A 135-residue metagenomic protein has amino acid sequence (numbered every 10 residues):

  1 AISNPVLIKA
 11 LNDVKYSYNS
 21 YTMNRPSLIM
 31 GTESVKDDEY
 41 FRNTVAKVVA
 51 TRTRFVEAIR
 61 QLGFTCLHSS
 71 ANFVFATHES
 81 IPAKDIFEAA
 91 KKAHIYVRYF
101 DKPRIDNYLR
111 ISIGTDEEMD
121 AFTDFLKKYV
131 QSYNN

Functional and structural regions predicted by a protein language model:
A1-R60, F64-L67: PLP-dependent aminotransferase class I/II
I2, F75-T77, S112-G114: Short hydrophobic/aromatic beta-strand micro-patches that form the beta-sheet surface supporting nucleotide- or nucleic
V6, A50, R54, I81-P82 (+2 more regions): Short alpha-helical
A10, M30, T77, D85 (+1 more regions): Phosphate- and divalent-cation-binding pockets in alpha/beta enzyme and binding domains that engage nucleotide-derived
N24, N72, P103: Residue-level "edge-of-site" marker
V48-V49, E57-A93, L109: Conserved PLP-binding catalytic core of the aspartate aminotransferase-like
E88-A93, R98, K102-N135: PLP-dependent enzyme catalytic core of the Aspartate aminotransferase-like
